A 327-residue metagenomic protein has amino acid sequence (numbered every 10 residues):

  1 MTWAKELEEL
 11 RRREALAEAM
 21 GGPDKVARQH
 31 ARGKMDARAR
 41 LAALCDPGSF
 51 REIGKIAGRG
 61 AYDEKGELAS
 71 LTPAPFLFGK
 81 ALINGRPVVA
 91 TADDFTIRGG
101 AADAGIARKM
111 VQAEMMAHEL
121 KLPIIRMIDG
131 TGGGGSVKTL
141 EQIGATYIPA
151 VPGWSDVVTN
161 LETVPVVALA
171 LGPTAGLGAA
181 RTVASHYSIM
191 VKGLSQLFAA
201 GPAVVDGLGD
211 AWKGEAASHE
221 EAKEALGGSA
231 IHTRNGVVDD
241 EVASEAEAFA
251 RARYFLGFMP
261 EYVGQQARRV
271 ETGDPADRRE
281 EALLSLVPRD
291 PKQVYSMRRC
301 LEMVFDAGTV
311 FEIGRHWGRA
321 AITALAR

Functional and structural regions predicted by a protein language model:
M1-P87, A92: N-terminal amphipathic, basic-rich helices that act as targeting or association modules
R13-A17, R32, L44-P47, A113-L120 (+8 more regions): Change "in soluble alpha/beta enzymes" to "in soluble alpha/beta proteins
G22, L208-G209, S229-G236, P275-L284 (+1 more regions): Short acidic (Asp/Glu) and glycine-rich catalytic loops that position anionic groups and cofactors
K34-R40, T174-A184, A324: Conserved phosphate/anionic-ligand binding catalytic regions in large, soluble enzymes, centered on
K55-V89, T96, K109, H118-E119 (+1 more regions): Non-catalytic terminal/interface segments that mediate subunit docking, oligomerization, and allosteric communication
L82, R86-V158, V167-L169, R315 (+1 more regions): Cleft-lining beta-strand/loop regions that shape enzyme active-site pockets
I128-G264: Conserved catalytic cores of soluble enzyme domains, especially glycine-rich substrate-binding beta-alpha loops
A243-R298: Terminal amphipathic helices with adjacent charged low-complexity linkers/tails
